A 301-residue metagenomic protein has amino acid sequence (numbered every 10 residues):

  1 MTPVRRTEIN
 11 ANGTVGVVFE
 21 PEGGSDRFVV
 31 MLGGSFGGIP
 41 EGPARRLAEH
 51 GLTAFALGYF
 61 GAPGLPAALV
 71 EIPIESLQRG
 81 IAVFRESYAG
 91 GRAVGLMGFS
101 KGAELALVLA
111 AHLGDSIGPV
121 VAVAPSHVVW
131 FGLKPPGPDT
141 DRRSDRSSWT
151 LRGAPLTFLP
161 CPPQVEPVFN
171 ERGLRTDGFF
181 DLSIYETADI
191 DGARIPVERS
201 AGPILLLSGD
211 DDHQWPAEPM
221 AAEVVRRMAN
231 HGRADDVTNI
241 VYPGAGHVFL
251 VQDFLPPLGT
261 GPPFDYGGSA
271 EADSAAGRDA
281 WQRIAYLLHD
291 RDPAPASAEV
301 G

Functional and structural regions predicted by a protein language model:
M1-G24: N-terminal cap/lid segment of alpha/beta-hydrolase-fold proteins
S25-G34: Short beta-strand element of the alpha/beta-hydrolase
S35-R46, Y59: The serine-hydrolase catalytic nucleophile loop
F36, F60-A93: Catalytic nucleophile-loop/oxyanion-hole region of alpha/beta-hydrolase and closely related hydrolase-like folds
G37-G38, G42, A82-Y88, R92-F158 (+1 more regions): Primarily recognizes the serine-hydrolase "nucleophile elbow" in alpha/beta-hydrolase and SGNH/GDSL folds
E49-G64: Conserved alpha/beta-hydrolase
C161-V248: Serine-hydrolase catalytic core
L207, A222, A234-G301: C-terminal catalytic histidine-bearing segment of alpha/beta-hydrolase fold enzymes
